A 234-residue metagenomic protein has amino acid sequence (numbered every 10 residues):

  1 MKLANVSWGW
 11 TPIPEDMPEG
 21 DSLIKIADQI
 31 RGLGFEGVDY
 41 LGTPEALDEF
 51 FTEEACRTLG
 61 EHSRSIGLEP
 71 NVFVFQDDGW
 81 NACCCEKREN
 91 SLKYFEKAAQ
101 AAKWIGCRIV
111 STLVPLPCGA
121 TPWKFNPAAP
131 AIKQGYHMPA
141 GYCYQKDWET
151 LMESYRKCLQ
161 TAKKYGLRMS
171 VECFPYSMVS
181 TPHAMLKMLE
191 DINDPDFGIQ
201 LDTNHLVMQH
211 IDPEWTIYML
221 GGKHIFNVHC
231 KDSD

Functional and structural regions predicted by a protein language model:
M1-I109, G119, Y142-E149, R156 (+4 more regions): N-terminal pre-domain/capping segments
G37, S170-E172, Q200, V207: Generic enzyme active-site microenvironment
E49-E53, P122-F125, E153, S177-D194 (+1 more regions): Distinct, well-ordered alpha-helical segments
D78, V114-W123, M208, S233-D234: Flexible glycine/acidic-rich beta-alpha junction loops that bind and position SAM and/or redox cofactors in anaerobic
L113-P115, E172-P175: Short, well-ordered beta-to-alpha junction loops that form the rim of enzyme active sites and present histidine/acidic
C118-G135: Aromatic- and acidic-residue-enriched segments that line the glycan-binding/catalytic groove of carbohydrate-active
F174-P175, N204-H205, D234: Catalytic metal-binding/acid-base residues of hydrolase active sites
E214-D234: Aromatic-lined glycan-binding groove of carbohydrate-active enzymes
